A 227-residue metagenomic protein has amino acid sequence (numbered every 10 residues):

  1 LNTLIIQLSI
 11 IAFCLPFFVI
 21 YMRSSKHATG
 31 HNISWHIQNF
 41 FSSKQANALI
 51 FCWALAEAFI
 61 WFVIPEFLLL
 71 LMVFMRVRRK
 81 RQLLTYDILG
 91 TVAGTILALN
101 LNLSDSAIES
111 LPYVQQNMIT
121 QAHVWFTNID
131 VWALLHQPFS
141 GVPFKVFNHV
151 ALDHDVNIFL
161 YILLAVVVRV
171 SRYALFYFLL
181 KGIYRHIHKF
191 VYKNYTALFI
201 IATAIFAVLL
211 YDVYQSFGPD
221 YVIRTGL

Functional and structural regions predicted by a protein language model:
L1-L8: Feature marks short, highly hydrophobic, charge-poor N-terminal signal-anchor/signal peptide-like helices that anchor
S9, S106-A133, Y192-I223: Selective transmembrane alpha-helices of multi-pass membrane proteins
C14-F17, E57, A93-A98, R172 (+2 more regions): Alpha-helical transmembrane segments of multipass membrane proteins
L15-G30, V208-Y221: Transmembrane helix exit motif
F18-H27, S104, S171-G182: Membrane-water interface of transmembrane alpha-helices
H27-N39, I187-H188: Membrane-interfacial, low-structure loops and terminal tails that flank and connect transmembrane helices in multi-pass
N39-L89, V124-H186, Y211-T225: Hydrophobic alpha-helical membrane segments of integral membrane proteins
T91-Y113: Transmembrane alpha-helix/helix-exit interface in multi-pass inner-membrane proteins
